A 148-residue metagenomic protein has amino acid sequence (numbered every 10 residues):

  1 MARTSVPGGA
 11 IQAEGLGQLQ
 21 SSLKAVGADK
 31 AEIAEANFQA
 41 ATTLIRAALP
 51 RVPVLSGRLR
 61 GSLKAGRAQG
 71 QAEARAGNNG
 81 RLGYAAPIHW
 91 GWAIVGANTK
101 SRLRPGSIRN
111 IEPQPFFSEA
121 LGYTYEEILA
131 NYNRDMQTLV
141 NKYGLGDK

Functional and structural regions predicted by a protein language model:
M1-N79, A97-K148: Short, Lys/Arg-rich flexible segments
R81-N98: Extended Gly/Ser/Thr-rich low-complexity repeat segments, especially those forming or decorating extracellular
